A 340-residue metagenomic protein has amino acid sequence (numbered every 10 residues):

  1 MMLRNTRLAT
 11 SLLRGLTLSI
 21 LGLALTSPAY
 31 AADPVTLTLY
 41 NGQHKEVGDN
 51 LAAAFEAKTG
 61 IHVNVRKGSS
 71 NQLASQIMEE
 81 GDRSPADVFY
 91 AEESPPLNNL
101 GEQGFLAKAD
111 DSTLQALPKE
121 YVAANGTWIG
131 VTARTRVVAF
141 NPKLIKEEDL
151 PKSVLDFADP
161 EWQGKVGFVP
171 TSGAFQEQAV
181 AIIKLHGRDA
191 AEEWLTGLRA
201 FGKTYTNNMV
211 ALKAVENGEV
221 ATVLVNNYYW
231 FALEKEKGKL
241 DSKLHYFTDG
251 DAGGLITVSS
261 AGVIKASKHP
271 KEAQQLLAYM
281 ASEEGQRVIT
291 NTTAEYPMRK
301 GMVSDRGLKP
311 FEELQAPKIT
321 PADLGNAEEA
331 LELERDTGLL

Functional and structural regions predicted by a protein language model:
S11-T26: Bacterial N-terminal signal peptides
A31-N98, L340: Early extracytoplasmic/lumenal segment of secretory-pathway proteins
G42-E46, G68, Q72, S84-V220 (+1 more regions): Extracytoplasmic ligand-binding site segments that recognize negatively charged/polar headgroups
L51, I61, A190-W194, S259 (+2 more regions): Short amphipathic alpha-helical coupling segments at ligand-binding clamshell hinges and other catalytic/signaling
P95-N99, A221-S242: A ligand-binding cleft/hinge motif common to bilobed small-molecule-binding domains
A139-L144, I183, I256-H269, V288: A bilobed periplasmic-binding-protein/Venus flytrap-type ligand-binding module shared by bacterial periplasmic
W162-P170, Y279-M302: Periplasmic-binding protein-like
E295-L340: An extracytoplasmic/periplasmic, membrane-proximal ligand-sensing/linker region
